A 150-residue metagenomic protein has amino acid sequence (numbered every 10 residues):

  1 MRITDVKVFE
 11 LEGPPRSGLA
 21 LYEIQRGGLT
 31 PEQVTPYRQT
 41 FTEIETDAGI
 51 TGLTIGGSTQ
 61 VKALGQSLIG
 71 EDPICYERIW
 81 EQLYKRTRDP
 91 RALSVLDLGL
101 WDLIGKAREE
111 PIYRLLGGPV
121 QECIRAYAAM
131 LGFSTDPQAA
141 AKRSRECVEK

Functional and structural regions predicted by a protein language model:
M1-A48: Structured beta-strand/loop patches that form or line metal/cofactor-binding pockets in enzymes
R26-L29, I112, A141-K142: Glycine-rich, charged/polar anion/phosphate-binding loops that engage phosphate groups from diverse ligands
T30-T35, I55, R88, A92 (+1 more regions): Short Gly/Pro-enriched turn/cap motifs at secondary-structure boundaries
E43-E110: Metal- or metallocofactor-binding catalytic centers and their adjacent structured scaffolds across diverse enzyme
L98-L100, E110-R114, Q121, A139 (+1 more regions): Conserved structural scaffold segments of CAZyme catalytic domains across common CAZy folds
R108-G132: N-terminal small/glycine-rich loop or linker at the start of catalytic domains across soluble metabolic enzymes
C123, Y127-K150: Metal-dependent enolase-superfamily TIM-barrel catalytic cores that perform enediolate-based chemistry
